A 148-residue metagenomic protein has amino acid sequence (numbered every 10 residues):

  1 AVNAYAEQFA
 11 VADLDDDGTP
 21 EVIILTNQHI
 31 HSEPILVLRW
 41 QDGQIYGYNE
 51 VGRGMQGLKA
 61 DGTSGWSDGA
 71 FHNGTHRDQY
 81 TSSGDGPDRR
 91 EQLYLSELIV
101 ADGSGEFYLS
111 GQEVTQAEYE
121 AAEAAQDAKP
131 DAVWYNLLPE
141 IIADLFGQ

Functional and structural regions predicted by a protein language model:
Y5-L14, G54-S64: Beta-propeller blade termini
E7, E33-I35, T75: Repetitive beta-architecture junctions, highlighting loop-to-beta-strand starts across blade-like repeats
V11-D16, T81-G84: Extracellular and analogous surface-interaction loops
D16-T26, D61-S67: Acidic/hydrophobic-patterned starts of short beta strands in beta-sheet-rich repeat architectures
N27-H31, F71-H72: Short glycine/acidic-enriched loop and turn motifs that connect beta-strands
H31-L58, P87-Q92: Extracellular C-terminal loop/segment signatures of secreted glycoproteins
G65-Q148: Acidic, small-residue rich beta-repeat scaffolds with periodic aromatic anchors
